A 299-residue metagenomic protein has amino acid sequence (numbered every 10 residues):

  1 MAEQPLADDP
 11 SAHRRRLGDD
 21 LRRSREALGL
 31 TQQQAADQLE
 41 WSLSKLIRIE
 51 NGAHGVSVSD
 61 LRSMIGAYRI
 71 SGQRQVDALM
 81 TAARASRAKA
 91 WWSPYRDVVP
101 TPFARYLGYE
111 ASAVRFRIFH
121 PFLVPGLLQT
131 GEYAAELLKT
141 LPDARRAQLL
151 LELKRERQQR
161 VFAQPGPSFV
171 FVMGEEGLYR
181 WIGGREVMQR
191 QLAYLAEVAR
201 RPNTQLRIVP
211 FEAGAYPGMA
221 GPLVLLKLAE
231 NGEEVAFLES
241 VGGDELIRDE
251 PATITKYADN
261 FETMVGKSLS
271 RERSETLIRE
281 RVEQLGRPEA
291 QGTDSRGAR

Functional and structural regions predicted by a protein language model:
A2-R15, D19, R23, Q33-D37 (+4 more regions): Interdomain hinge/linker segments and adjacent boundary elements that couple functional modules
L28-I47: Short alpha-helical DNA-recognition segment
K45-E50, G242-L246: A ubiquitous short alpha-helical element
G184-R299: C-terminal regulatory/effector modules of DNA-binding transcriptional regulators
